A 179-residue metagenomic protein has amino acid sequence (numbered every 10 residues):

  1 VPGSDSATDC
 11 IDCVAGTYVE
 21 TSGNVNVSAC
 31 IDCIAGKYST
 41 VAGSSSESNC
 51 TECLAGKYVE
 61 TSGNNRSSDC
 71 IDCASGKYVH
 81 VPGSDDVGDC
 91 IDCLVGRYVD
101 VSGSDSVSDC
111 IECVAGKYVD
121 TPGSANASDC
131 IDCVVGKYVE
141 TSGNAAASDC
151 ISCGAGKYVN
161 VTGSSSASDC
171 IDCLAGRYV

Functional and structural regions predicted by a protein language model:
V1-V179: Disulfide-rich, cysteine-dense extracellular ectodomains and adjacent flexible linkers of secreted and cell-surface
